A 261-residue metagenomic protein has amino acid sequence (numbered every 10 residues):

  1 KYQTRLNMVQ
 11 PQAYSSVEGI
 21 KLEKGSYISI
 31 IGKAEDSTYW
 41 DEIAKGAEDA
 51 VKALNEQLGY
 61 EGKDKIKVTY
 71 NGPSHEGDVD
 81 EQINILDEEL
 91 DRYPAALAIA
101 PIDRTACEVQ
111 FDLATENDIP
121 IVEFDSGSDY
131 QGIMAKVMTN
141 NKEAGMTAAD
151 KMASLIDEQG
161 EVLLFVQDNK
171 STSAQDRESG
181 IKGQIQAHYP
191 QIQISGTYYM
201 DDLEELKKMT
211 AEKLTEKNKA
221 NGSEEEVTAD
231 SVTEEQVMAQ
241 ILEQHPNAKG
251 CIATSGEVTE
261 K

Functional and structural regions predicted by a protein language model:
K1-K261: A residue-level marker of the well-folded mature domains of exported/periplasmic proteins
